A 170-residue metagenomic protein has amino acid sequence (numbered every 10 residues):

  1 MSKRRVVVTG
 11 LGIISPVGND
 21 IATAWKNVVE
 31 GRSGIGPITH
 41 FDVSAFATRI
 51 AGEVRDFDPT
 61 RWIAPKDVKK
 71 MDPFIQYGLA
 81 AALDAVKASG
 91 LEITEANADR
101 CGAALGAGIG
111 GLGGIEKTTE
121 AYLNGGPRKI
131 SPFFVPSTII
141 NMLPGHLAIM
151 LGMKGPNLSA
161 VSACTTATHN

Functional and structural regions predicted by a protein language model:
M1-G110, G114-P156: Conserved "HGTGT" condensation-loop signature of ketosynthase/thiolase-family condensing enzymes that catalyze
P156-S162: Short loop-beta-helix segment that forms the pyridoxal 5′-phosphate
A167: Short conserved active-site loop signatures built around small residues
N170: Active-site histidine-anchored catalytic micro-motif
